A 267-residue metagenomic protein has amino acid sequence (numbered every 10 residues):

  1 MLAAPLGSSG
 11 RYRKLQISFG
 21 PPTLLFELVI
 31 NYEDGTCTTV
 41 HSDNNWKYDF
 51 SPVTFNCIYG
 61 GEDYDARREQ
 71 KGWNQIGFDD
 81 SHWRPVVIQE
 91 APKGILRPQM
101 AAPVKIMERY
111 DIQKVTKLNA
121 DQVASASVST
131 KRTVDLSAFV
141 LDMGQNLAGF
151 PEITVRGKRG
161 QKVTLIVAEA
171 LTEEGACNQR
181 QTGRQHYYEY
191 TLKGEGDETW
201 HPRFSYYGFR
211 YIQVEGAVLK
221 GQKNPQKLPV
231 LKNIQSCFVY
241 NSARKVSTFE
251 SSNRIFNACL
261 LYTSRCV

Functional and structural regions predicted by a protein language model:
M1-R265: Extracellular/oxidizing-compartment recognition motifs
